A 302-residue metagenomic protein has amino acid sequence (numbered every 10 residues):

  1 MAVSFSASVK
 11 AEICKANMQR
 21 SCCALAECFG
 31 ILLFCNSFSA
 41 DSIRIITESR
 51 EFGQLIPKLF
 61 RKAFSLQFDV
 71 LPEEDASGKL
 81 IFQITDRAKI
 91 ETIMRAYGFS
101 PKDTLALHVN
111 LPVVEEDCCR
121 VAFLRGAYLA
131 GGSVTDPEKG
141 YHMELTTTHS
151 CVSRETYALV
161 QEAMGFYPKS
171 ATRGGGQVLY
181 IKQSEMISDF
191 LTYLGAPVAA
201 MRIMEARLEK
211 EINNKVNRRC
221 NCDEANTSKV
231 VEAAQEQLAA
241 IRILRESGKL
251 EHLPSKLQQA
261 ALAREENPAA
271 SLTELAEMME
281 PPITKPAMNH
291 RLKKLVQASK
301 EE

Functional and structural regions predicted by a protein language model:
M1-S42, I46-F60: N-terminal, positively charged regions that mediate nucleic acid binding
N17-L25, V113-R120, E251-S255: Structural motif
A24-L33, R120-G132, M288: An N-terminal amphipathic alpha-helical segment
F38-I46, E138-G140, S271-T273: Short acidic, hydrophobic short linear motifs in intrinsically disordered regions
I45-R50, L145-T147, M278-I283: Short helix-coil junctions and helix-kink-helix linkers
T47, Q54, K58-M204: DNA-contacting interfaces and partner/effector-binding or oligomerization modules in DNA-centric proteins
Y193-K293: Extended mid-to-C-terminal alpha-helical interaction segments
L292, V296-K300: C-terminal flanking helix
